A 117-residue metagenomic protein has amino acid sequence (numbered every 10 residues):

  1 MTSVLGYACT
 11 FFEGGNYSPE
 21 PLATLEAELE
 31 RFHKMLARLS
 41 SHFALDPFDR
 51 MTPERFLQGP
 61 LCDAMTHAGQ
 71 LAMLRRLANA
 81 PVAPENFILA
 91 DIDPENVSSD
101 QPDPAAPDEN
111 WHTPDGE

Functional and structural regions predicted by a protein language model:
M1-S18, F48-N110: Short, contiguous alpha-helical
T10-F43: Helix-adjacent hinge/juxtasegments
A23-L25, R55-L57, T113: A short, structure-level motif marking secondary-structure boundaries and short turns
W111-E117: C-terminal domain-closing interface element
